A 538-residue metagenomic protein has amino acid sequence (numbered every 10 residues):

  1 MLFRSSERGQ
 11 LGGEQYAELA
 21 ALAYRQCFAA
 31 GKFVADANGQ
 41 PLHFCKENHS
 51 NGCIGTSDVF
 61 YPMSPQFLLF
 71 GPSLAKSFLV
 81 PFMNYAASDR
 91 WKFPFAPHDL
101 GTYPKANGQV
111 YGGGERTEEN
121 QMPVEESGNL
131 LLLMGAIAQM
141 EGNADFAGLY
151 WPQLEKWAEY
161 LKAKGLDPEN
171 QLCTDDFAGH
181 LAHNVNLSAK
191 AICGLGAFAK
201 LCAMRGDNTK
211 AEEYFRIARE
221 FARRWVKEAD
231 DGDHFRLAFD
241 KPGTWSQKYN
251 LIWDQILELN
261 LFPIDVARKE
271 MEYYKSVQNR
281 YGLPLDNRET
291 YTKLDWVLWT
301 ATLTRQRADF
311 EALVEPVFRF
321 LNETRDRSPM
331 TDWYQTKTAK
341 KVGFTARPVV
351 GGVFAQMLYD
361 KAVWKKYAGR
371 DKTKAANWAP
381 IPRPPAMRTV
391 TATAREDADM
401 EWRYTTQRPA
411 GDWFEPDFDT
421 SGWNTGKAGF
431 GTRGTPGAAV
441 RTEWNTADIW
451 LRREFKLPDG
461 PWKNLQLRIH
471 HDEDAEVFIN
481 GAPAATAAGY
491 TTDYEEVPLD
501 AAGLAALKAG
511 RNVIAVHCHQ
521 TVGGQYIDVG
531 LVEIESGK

Functional and structural regions predicted by a protein language model:
M1, G52-D167, N184-C202: Aromatic-rich carbohydrate-recognition surfaces in CAZymes
M1-G55, K76, M83-S88, G369-D397 (+4 more regions): Acidic/polar, glycine-enriched structural segments that form the non-catalytic walls/loops of the carbohydrate-binding
R8-Q15, L68-L79, A138-E155, A199-R219 (+4 more regions): Structural helix-adjacent loops and short alpha-helical linkers that scaffold large soluble proteins
L11-E18, A23, E47-F60, P65-P72 (+9 more regions): Extended ligand-binding clefts on enzyme/binding-domain cores
Y16-D36, G55, F93-P94, M122-G128 (+4 more regions): Aromatic-lined, polymer-binding surfaces characteristic of secreted/periplasmic polysaccharide-degrading enzymes
P316, T331-P385: Terminal, non-catalytic domain-edge segments
V390-A410, Y490, A501-K538: An acidic-aromatic loop/edge-strand motif
W423, A447, F455-G481, I514: Aromatic-lined ligand-binding clefts that engage carbohydrates, nucleic acids, or primary amines
